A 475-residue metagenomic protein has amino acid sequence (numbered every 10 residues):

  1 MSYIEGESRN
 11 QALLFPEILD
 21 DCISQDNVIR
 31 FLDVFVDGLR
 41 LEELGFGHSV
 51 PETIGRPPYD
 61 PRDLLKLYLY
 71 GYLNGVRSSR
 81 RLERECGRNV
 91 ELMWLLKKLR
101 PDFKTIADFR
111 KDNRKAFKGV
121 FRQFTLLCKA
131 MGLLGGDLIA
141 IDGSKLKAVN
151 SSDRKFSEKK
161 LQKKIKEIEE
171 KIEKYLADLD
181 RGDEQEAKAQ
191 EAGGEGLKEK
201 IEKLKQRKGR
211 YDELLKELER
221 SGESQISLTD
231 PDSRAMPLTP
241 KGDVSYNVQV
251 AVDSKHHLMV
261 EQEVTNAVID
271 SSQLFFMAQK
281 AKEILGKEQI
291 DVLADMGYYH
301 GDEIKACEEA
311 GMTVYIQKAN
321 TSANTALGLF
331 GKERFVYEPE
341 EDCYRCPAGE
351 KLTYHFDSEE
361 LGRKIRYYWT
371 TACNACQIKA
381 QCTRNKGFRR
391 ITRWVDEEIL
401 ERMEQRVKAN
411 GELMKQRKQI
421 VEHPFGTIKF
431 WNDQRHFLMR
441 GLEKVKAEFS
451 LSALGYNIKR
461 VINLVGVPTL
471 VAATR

Functional and structural regions predicted by a protein language model:
M1-R30: Hydrophobic alpha-helical membrane-insertion signals
E5-G6, Y68, G75-R88, L99-R475: Anion-binding and metal-coordination hotspots
E5-R9, R56-P57, M93-L95: A short, ordered amphipathic alpha-helix with a cationic face
L13, L64-L65, R122: A generic alpha-helix surface/boundary motif
Q25-L69, N74: Basic, short loop/linker segments at the boundary and entry of helix-turn-helix/winged-helix-like folds
R40, T53, P61, C86-K98 (+1 more regions): Helical catalytic core of nucleic-acid polymerases
